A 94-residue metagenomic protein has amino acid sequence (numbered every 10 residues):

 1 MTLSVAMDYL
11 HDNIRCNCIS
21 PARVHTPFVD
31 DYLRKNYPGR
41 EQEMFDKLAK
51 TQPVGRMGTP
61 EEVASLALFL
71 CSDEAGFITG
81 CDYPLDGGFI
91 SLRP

Functional and structural regions predicted by a protein language model:
M1-V5, Y9, I19, L70: Hydrophobic alpha-helix immediately C-terminal to the catalytic Tyr-X-X-X-Lys motif of short-chain
T2-L3, M7, I14, A64-S65: Conserved active-site helix of classical SDR/Rossmann-fold NAD(P)-dependent CH-OH oxidoreductases
L10, R15, I78-G80: Short, small/polar-rich loop/turn modules that mediate ligand/substrate recognition or access, typified
H11, R23-T51, L92-P94: A glycine/serine/threonine-rich, flexible loop-to-helix segment that serves as the NAD(P) cofactor-binding "lid"
R15-H25, C71, P84-D86: Conserved SDR Rossmann-fold cofactor-binding beta-strand/turn motif
G39-R40, Q52-V63, E74: A conserved structural motif in NAD(P)-dependent oxidoreductases
L68, T79-P94: Short C-terminal tail/terminal secondary-structure segment of NAD(P)H-dependent dehydrogenase/reductase domains
